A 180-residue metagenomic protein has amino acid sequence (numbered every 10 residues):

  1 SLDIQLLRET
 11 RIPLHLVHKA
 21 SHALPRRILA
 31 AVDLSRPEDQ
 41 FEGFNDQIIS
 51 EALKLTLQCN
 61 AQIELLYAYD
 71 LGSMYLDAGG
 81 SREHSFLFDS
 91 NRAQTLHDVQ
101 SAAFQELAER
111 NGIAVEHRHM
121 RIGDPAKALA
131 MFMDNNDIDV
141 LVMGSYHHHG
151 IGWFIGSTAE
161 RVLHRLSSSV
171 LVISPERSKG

Functional and structural regions predicted by a protein language model:
S1-I4, T10-L16: Active-site-adjacent scaffolding segments
S1-Q5, P25, V140-R165, K179: Glycine-rich, Arg-bearing micro-motifs that act as flexible, cationic patches
P13-K19, V170-S174: Short beta-strand elements of ligand-binding domains
R27-F86, S90, E106, R110-I113 (+2 more regions): Small/aliphatic-rich secondary-structure junction motif
I49, Q94-Q105: Short, surface-exposed alpha-helical segments at coil->helix boundaries
E106-L141, H148-H149, R177-G180: Structural beta-alpha unit
